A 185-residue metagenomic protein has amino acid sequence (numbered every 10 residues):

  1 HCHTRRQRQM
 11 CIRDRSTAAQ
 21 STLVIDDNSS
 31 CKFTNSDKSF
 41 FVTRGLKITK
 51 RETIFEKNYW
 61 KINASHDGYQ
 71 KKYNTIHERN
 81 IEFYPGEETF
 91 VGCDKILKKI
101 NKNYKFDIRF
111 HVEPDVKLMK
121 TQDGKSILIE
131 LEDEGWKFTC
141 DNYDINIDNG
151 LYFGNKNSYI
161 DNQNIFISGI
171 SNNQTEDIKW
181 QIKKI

Functional and structural regions predicted by a protein language model:
H1-I12: Single conserved hydrophobic/aromatic residue that forms the stacking wall/gate of nucleotide- or nucleobase-binding
R5, A18-Q20: Short, solvent-exposed loop/turn segments at the edges of secondary structure
Q20-K61: Catalytic cores of secreted or luminal carbohydrate-active enzymes
L46, R51-I185: Beta-rich accessory regions
